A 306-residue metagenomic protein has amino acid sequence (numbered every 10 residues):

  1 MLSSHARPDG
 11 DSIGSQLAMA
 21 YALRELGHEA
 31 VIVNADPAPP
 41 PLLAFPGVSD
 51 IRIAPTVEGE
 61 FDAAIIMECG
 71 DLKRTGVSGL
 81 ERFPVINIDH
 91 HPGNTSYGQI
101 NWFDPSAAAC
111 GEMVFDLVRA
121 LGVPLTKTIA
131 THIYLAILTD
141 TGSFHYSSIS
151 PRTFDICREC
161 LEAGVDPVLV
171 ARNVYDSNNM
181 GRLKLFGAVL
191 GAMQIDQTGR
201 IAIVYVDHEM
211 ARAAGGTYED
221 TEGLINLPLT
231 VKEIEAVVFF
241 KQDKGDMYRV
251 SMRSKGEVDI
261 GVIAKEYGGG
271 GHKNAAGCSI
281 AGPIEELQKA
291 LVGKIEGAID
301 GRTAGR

Functional and structural regions predicted by a protein language model:
M1-R7, S12-L43, E58-F61, T139-E266 (+1 more regions): Hydrophobic helix-and-loop "lid/oligomerization" segment in the mid-to-C-terminal part of catalytic domains
G14, A44-P46, Y97-G98, F115: Short acidic, glycine/serine/threonine-rich loops at helix termini
A18-A20, E81-V85, F103-D104, D155: Glycine-rich, phosphate-binding/catalytic loops in enzymes
P46-V48, A54-Q99: Active-site cofactor/cluster-binding pocket
V48-I51, F103-P105, K255-G256: Short, hinge-like loop/turn segments at secondary-structure boundaries
I53-P55, K73-V77, N101-D104, G122-P124 (+3 more regions): A generic local secondary-structure boundary/capping motif
T56-G59, S78-L80, N94-T95, L125-K127 (+3 more regions): Solvent-exposed alpha-helices and their adjacent loops that cap or buttress functional pockets in soluble metabolic
H91-I156: Short alpha-helices
